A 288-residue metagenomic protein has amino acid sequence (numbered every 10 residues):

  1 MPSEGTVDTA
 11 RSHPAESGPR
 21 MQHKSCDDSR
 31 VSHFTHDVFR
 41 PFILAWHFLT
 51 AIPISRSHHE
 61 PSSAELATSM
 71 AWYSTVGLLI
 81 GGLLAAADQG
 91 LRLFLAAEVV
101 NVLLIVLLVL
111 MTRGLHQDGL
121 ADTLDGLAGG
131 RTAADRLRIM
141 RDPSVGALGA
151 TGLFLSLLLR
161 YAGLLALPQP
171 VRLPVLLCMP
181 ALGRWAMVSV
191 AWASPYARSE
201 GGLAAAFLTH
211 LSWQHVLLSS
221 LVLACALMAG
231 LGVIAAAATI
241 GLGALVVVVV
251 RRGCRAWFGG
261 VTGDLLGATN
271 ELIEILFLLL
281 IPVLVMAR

Functional and structural regions predicted by a protein language model:
P2-R11, R20-R113, R131, D135-L137 (+1 more regions): Hydrophobic alpha-helical transmembrane segments
D118, G129: Glycine/small-residue-rich loop that forms an oxyanion/phosphate-binding "nest" at active or ligand-binding sites
